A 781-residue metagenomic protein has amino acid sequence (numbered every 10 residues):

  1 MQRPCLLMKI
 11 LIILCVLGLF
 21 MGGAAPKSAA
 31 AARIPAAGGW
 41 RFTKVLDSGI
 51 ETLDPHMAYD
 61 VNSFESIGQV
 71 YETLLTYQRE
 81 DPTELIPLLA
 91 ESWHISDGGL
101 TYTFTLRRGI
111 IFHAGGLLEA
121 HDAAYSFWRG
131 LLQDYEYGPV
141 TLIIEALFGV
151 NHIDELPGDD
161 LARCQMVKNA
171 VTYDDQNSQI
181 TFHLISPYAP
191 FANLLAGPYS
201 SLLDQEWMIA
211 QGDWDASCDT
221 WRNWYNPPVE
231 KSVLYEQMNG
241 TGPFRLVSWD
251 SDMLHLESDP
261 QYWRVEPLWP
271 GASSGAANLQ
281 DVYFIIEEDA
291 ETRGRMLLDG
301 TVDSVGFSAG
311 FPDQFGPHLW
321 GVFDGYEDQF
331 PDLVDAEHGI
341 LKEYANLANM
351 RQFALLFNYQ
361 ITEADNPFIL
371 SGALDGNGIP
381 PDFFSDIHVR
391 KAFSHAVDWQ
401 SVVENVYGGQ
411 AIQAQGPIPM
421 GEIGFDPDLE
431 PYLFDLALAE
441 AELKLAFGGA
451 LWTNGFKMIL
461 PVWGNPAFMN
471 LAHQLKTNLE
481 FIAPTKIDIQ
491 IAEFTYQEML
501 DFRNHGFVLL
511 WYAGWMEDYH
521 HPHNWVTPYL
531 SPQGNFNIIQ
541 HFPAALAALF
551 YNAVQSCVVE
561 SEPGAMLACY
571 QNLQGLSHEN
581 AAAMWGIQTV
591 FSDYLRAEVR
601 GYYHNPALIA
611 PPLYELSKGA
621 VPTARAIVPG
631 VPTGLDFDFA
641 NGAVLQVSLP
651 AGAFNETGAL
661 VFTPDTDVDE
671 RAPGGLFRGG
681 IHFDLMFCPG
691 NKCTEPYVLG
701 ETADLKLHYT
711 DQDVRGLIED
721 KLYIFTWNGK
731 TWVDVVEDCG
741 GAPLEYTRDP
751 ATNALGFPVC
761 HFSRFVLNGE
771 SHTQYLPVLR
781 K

Functional and structural regions predicted by a protein language model:
M1-L11: Bacterial N-terminal signal peptides that target proteins for export
C5, E136-T220: Surface-exposed binding/hinge segments that line and control ligand-binding clefts or catalytic entry sites
I10-G22: Bacterial N-terminal signal peptides
P26-A31: Boundary at the C-terminal end of the N-terminal hydrophobic targeting segment
A32-I34, R79, R107-Y137, D160 (+7 more regions): Extracytoplasmic/periplasmic ligand-capture domains
V45-G98, W128, N239-G240: N-terminal lobe/hinge region of extracytoplasmic solute-binding protein
P622-L645, G652-T657, D713-L776: Proteolytic cleavage junctions
R625-L635, N641, T666-D734: Proteolytic processing hotspots in large secreted/extracellular or virion-associated proteins and select intracellular
